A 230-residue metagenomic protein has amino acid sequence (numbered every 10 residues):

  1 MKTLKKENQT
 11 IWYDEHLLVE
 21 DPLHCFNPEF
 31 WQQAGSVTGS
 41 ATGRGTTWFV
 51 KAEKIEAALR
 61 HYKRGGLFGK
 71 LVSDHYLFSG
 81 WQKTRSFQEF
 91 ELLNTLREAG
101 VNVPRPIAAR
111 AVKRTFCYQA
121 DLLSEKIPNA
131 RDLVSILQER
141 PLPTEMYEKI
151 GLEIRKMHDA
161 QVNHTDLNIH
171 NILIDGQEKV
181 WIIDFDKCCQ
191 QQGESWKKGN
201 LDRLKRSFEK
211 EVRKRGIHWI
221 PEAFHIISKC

Functional and structural regions predicted by a protein language model:
M1-T38: Juxta-kinase regulatory segment immediately upstream of eukaryotic protein kinase catalytic domains
H24-R131, R155, D159: Conserved ATP-binding subdomain of kinase catalytic cores across diverse folds
W81, P141-E145, W196-G199: Alpha-helix N-cap and loop-to-helix initiation/capping positions
D132-P141: AlphaC helix of the protein kinase catalytic domain
E145-E153: Conserved alphaE helix
Q161, D166, D184: Conserved catalytic-loop position in the HRD/HxD motif
L167-I174: Hydrophobic residue at the +6 position relative to the catalytic HRD Asp in the kinase catalytic loop
D175-C230: C-lobe/activation-segment region of protein kinase-like
